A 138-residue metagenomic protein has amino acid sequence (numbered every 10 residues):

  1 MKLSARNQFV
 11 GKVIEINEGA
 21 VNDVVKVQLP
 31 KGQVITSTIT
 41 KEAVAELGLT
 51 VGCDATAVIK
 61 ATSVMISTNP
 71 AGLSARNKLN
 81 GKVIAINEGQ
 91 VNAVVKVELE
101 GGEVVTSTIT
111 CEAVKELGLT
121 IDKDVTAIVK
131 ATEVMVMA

Functional and structural regions predicted by a protein language model:
K2-E15, Q33-I35, K41-A85, V91-A93 (+2 more regions): Glycine/charge-rich catalytic "coupling/switch" loops of P-loop NTPases
A20-K26, G89-V97: Short aromatic-glycine-enriched beta-strand elements
K26-T36, K96-V105: Short, basic/aromatic beta-hairpin or loop at an interaction surface
T108: C-terminal binding/interaction regions
